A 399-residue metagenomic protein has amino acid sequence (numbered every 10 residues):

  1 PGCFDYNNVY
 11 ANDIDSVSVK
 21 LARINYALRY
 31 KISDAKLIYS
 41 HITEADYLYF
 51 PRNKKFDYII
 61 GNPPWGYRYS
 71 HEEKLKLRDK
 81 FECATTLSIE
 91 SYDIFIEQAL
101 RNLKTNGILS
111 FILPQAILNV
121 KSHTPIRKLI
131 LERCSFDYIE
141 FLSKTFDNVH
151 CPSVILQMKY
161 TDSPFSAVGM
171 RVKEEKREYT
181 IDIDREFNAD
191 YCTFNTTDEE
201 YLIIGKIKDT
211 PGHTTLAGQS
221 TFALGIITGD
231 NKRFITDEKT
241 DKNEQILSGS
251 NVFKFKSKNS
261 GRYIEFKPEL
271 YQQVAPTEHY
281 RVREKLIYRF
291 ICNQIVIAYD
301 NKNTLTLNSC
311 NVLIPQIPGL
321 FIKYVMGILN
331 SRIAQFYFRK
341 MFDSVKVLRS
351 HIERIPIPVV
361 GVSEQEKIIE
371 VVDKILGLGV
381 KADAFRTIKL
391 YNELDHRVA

Functional and structural regions predicted by a protein language model:
P1, Y6, I14-K20, A27-S33 (+4 more regions): Signature of N6-adenine DNA methyltransferases within the class I
A11, Y39-E44: Conserved residues in the N-terminal Rossmann fold of short-chain dehydrogenase/reductase
L21-N25, R29, F50, I59-N62 (+14 more regions): Generic, well-ordered alpha-helical scaffold segments in large soluble proteins
S110, P356-K381, I388, N392: Amphipathic alpha-helical segments
Y201-L202, K206-K367: Polybasic, glycine- and aromatic-enriched phosphate-binding surface used to engage nucleic acids
E393-A399: Conserved AMP-binding
